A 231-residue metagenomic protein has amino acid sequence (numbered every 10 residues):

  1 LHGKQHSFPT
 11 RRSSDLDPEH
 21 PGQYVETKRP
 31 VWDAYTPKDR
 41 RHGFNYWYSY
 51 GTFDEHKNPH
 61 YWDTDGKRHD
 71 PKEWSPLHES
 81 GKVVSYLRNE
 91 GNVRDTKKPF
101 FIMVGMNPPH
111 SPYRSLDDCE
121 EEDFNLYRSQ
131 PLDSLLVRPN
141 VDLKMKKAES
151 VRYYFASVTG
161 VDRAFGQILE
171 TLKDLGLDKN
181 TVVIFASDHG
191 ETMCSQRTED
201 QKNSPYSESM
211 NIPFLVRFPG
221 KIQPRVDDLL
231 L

Functional and structural regions predicted by a protein language model:
H2-G3, V25-T27, N140: Intrinsic low-complexity/disordered segments
H2-S13: Short, small-residue-biased leader/transition segments that mark boundaries at the very start of proteins
R11-P18, L77-Y86: An N-terminal domain-start capping segment
S14-T52, R128-P131: Acidic, His- and aromatic-enriched active-site or binding-groove loops in soluble protein domains that engage sugars
E26-V31, H42-F44, S80, G166 (+1 more regions): Short amphipathic alpha-helical surface micro-motifs
S49-L77, V84-L231: Active-site-proximal cap/lid insertion segments
